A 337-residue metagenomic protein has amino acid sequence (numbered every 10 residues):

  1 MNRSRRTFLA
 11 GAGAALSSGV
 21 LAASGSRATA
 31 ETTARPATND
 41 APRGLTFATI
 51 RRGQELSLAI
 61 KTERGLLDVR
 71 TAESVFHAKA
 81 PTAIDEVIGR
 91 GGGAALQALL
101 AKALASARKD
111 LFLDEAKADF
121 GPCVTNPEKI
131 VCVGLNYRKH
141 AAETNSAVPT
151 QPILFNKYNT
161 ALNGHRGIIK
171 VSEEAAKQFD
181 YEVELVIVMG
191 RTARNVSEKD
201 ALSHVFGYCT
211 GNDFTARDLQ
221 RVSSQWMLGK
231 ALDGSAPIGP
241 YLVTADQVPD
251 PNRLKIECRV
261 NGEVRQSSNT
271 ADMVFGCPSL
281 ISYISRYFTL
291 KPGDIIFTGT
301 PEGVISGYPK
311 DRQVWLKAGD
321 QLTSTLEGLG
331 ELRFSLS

Functional and structural regions predicted by a protein language model:
M1-N2, T7-A28: N-terminal export signals
R5, A12, T29-P152, Q321-T323: N-terminal non-catalytic cap/leader segment that marks the start of a structured domain
R35-N39, A48, F120-P122, A142-N145 (+5 more regions): A generic local secondary-structure boundary/capping motif
P36, K170, R217-S337: Catalytic-pocket segment enriched in acidic/His residues
I60-G65, M189-R191, N261-G262, L326-G328: Short acidic-glycine loop/turn motifs at beta-strand connectors
K61, S146-H165, Y181, A318-E327: Structural signature of FAD isoalloxazine-binding scaffolds in flavoprotein oxidoreductases
T125, C132, D180-E182, K291 (+1 more regions): Residue-level recognition of short, solvent-exposed, well-ordered loop/turn junctions that link secondary-structure
L135, K157-N159, R166, E173 (+7 more regions): Short, structured patches in soluble enzyme cores that scaffold and shape functional sites
